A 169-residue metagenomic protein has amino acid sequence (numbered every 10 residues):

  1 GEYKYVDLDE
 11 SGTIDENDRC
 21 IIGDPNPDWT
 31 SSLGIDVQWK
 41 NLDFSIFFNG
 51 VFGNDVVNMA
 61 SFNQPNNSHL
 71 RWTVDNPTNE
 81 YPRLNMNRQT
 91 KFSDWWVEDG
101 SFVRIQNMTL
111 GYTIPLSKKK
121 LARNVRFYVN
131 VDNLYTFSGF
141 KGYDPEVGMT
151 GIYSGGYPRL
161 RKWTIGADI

Functional and structural regions predicted by a protein language model:
G1-N26, D43-S101: Surface-exposed, extracytoplasmic segments of Gram-negative outer-membrane nutrient-acquisition systems
D24, D28, L33-L42: Long hydrophobic segments that form regular secondary structure
G34, H69-I169: Membrane-interface anchoring segments and C-terminal beta-barrel signals
Q38, N49-V51, N130-L134: Outer-membrane beta-barrel pore domains and translocons
N41-F44, S117-K118: Repeated loop/turn-to-beta-strand initiation elements of outer-membrane beta-barrel proteins
